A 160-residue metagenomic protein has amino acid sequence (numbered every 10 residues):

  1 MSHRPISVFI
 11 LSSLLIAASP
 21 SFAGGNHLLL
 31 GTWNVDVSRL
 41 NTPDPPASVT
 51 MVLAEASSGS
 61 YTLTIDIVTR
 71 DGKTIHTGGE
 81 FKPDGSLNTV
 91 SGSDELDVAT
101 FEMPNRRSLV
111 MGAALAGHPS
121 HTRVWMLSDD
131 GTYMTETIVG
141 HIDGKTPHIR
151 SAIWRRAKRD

Functional and structural regions predicted by a protein language model:
M1-P5: Positively charged n-region of N-terminal signal peptides that target proteins for export
V8-A18: Bacterial N-terminal signal peptides
S19-A23: Sec/Tat signal peptide C-region and signal peptidase I cleavage site
G24-D160: Hydrophobic small-molecule pocket/channel-lining residues, especially in calycin-type beta-barrels
